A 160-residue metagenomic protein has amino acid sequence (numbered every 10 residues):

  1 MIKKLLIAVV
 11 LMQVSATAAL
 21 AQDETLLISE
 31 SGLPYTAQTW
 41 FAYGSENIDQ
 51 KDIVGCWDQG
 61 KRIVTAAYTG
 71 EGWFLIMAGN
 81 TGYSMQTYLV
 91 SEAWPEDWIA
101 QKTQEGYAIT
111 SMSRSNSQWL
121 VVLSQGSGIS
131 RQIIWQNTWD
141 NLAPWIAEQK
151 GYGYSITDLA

Functional and structural regions predicted by a protein language model:
M1-L6: Bacterial N-terminal signal peptides that target proteins for export
I7-S15: Bacterial N-terminal signal peptides
T17-A19: Hydrophobic alpha-helical membrane-insertion segments, chiefly the h-region of N-terminal signal peptides
A21-A160: Terminus-proximal functional modules
